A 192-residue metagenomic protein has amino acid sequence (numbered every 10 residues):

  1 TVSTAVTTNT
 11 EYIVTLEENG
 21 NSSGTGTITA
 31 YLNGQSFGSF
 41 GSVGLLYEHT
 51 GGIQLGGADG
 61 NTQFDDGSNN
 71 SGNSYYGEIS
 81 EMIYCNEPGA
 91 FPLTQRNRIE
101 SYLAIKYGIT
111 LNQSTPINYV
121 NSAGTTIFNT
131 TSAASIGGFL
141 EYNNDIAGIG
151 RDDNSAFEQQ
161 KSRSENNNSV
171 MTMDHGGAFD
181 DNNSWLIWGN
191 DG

Functional and structural regions predicted by a protein language model:
T1-E48, Q54, G77, I83-Y84: Extracellular glycan-interaction surfaces
E17, G56-D59, C85-E87, K106 (+1 more regions): Structured loops at beta-to-helix junctions and adjacent beta-edge loops in soluble globular domains
N21-G26, N69, F91-P92: Short, solvent-exposed loop/turn segments that connect beta-strands within catalytic domains and beta-strand-rich
T50-F91: Extracellular glycan-interaction patches encoded by glycine-rich segments
S80-Y142, I146-I149: Extended recognition patches within non-cytosolic domains
N121-G192: Self-processing/autoproteolytic domain segments and adjacent N-terminal interaction modules in large, modular
